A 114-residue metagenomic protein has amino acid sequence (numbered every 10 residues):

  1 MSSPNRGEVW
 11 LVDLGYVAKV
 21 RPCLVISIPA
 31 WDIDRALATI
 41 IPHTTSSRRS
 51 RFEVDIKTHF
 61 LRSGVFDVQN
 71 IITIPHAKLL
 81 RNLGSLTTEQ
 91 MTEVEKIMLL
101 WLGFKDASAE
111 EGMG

Functional and structural regions predicted by a protein language model:
M1-G114: Conserved functional hotspots at enzyme active or ligand-binding sites that engage polyanionic ligands
